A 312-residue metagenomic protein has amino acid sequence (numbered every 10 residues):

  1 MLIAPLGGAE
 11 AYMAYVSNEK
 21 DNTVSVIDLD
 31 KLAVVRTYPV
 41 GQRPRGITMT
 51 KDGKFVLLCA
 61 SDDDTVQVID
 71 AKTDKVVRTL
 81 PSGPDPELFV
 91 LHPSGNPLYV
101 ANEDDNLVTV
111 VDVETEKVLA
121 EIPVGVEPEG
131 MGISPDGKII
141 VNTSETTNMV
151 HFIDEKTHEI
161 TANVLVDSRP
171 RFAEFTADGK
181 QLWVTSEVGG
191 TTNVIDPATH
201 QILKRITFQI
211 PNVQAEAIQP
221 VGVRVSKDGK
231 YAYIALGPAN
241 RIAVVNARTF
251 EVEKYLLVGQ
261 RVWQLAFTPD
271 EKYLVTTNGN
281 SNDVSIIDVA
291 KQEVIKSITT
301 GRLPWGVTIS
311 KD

Functional and structural regions predicted by a protein language model:
M1-D312: Predominantly soluble domains enriched in secretory-pathway, periplasmic, or organellar proteins
